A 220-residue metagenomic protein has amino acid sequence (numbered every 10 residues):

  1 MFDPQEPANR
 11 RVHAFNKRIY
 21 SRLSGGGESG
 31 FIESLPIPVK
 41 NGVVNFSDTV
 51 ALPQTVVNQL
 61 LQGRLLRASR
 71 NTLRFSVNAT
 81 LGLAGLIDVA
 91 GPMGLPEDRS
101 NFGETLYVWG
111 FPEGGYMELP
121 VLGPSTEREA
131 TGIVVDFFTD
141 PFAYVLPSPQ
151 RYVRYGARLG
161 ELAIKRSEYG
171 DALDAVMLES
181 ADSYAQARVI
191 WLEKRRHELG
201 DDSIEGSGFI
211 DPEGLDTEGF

Functional and structural regions predicted by a protein language model:
F2-Y20, G25: Mature N-terminal segment immediately following signal peptide/propeptide cleavage in secreted/periplasmic
R22, G26-P38: Membrane interface segments of multi-pass transport proteins and intramembrane proteases
R22, K40-D48: Short, surface-exposed glycine/acidic/tryptophan-bearing loops
N45-E127: Mid-length scaffold segments of soluble, non-membrane domains
W109-F220: A structured, mid-to-C-terminal "fold-capping" secondary-structure block
